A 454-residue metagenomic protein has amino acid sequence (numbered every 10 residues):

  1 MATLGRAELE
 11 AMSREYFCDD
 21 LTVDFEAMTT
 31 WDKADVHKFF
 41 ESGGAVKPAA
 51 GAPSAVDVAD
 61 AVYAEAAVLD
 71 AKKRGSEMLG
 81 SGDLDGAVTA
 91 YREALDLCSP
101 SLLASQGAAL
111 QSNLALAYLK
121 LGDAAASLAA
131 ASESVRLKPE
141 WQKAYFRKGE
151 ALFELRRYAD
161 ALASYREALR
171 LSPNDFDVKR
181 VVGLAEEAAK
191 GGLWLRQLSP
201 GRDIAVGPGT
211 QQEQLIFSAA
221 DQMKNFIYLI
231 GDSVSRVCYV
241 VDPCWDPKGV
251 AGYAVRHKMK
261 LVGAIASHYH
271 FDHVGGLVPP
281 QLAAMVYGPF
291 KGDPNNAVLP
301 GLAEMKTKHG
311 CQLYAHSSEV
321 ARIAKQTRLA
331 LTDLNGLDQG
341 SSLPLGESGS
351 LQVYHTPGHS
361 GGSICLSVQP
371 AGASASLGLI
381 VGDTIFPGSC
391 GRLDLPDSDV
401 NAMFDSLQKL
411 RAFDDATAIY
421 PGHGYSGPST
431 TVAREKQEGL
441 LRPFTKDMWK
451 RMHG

Functional and structural regions predicted by a protein language model:
M1-K190: Alpha-helical tetratricopeptide repeat
A125-S134, G252-M259, R392-F404: A short alpha/beta connector and helix-capping loop motif
L184-C238, P243-H257, A283, H309: Zn-dependent metallo-beta-lactamase
S218-A220, T332-L334, H355-H359: Short Gly/Pro-enriched turn/cap motifs at secondary-structure boundaries
M223-K224, C238, D246-Q352, Q369 (+1 more regions): Active-site HxH/HxHxD metal-binding segment of metal-dependent hydrolases
I230, D242, M305, D383 (+1 more regions): Residue-level signal for inorganic ion chemistry
R236, A321-R322, R328-L329, S342 (+2 more regions): Metallo-beta-lactamase
V241, L313-A315, V381, P421: Hydrophobic residues in well-ordered beta-strands that form the structural core
